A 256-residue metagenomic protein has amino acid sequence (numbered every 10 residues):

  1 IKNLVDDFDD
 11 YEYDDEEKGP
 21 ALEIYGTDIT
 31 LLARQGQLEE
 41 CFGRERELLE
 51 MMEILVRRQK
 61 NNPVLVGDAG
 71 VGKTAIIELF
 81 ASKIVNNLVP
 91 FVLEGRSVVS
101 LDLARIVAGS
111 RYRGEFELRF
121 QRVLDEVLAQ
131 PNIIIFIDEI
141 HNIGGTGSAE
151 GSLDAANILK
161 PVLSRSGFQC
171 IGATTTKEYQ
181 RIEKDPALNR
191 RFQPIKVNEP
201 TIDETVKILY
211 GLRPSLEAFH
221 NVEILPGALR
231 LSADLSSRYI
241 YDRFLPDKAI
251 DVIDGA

Functional and structural regions predicted by a protein language model:
I1-V107, E117-Q130, F136-N142, S148 (+4 more regions): Histone-fold recognition with a strong bias for associated Lys/Arg-rich disordered tails
R96, A104-E115, P200-T205, S232: Flexible, glycine-rich beta-alpha linker
A108, D125, V197, N221 (+1 more regions): Amphipathic alpha-helical interaction elements
Q193-V206, F219-L229: Conserved AAA+ ATPase "SRH/arginine-finger" region at the nucleotide-binding site
A218-G227, L231-A256: C-terminal helical "lid" subdomain and adjoining coupling/linker elements of P-loop NTPases
